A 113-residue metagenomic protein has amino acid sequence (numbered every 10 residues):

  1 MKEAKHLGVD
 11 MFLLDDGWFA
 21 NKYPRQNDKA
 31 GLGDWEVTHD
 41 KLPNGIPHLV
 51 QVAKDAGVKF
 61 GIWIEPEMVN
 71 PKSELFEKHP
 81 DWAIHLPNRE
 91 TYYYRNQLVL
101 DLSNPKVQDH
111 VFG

Functional and structural regions predicted by a protein language model:
M1-G113: Aromatic-lined carbohydrate-binding/catalytic grooves of carbohydrate-active enzymes
